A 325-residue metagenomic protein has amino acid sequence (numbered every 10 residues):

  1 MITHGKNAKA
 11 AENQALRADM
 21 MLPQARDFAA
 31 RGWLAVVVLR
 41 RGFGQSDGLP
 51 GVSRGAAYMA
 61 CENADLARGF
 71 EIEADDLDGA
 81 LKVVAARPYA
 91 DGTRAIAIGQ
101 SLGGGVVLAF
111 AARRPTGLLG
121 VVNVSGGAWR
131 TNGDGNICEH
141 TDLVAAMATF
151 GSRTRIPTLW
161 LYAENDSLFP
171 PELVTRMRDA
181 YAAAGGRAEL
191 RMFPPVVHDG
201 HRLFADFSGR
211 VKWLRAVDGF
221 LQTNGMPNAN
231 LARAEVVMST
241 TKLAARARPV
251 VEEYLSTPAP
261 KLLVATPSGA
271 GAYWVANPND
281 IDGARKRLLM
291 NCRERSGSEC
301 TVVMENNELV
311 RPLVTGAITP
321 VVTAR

Functional and structural regions predicted by a protein language model:
G5-D47, R130-T131, L168-P170: Short substrate-entry loop that stabilizes the transition state in hydrolases
S53-P88: Alpha/beta-hydrolase active-site loop
Y89-S101: Alpha/beta-hydrolase fold nucleophile elbow
G99-A109: Glycine-rich nucleophile elbow surrounding the catalytic serine of serine-hydrolase chemistry
A109-L119: Conserved hydrolase catalytic core segment
G120, G126-A184, E189: The feature captures the conserved acid-bearing segment of alpha/beta-hydrolase catalytic domains
A184-V237: C-terminal catalytic histidine-bearing segment of alpha/beta-hydrolase fold enzymes
L190, P227-R325: Secreted/extracellular ectodomain signature
